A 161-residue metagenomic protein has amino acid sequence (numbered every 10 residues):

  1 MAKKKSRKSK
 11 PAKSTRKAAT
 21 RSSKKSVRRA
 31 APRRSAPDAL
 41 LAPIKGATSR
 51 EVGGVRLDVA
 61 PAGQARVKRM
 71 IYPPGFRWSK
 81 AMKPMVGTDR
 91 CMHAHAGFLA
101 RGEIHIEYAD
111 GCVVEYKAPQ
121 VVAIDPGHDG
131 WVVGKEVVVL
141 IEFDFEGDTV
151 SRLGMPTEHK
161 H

Functional and structural regions predicted by a protein language model:
K3-K80, M155-H161: A short, N-terminal "cap"/entry segment at the start of jelly-roll beta-barrel domains of the cupin/DSBH fold
K68, C112-V114, V139: Short beta-strand segments
M70-Y72, G97, V122: Conserved GNAT-family N-acetyltransferase fold
F76-C91: Catalytic core of non-heme Fe(II) oxygenases with the double-stranded beta-helix
R77-S79, G102-E107, G130: Short beta-strand segments in beta-sandwich/barrel cores
G87-I106: Short, conserved beta-strand element in jelly-roll/cupin
Y108-G127: Short acidic-glycine-tyrosine-enriched beta hairpin
D125-V150: Ligand-binding loop in jelly-roll beta-barrel domains
